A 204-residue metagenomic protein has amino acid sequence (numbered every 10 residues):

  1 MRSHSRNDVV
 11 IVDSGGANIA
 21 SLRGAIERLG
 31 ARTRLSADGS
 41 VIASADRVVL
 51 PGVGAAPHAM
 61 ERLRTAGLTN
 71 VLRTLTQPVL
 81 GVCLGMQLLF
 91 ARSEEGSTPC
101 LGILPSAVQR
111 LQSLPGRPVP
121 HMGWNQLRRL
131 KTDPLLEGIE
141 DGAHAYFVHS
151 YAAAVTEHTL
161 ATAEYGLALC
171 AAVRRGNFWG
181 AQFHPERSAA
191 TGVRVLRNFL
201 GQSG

Functional and structural regions predicted by a protein language model:
R2, T74, A107-G204: Amide-donor transfer/coupling interface in amidating biosynthetic enzymes
N7-A31, P185-S188: N-terminal beta1-alpha1 ligand-phosphate binding loop
D8-V10, P78, C100, H144: Residues that mark the start of a beta-strand
V41-I42, V71, A172: Structural alpha-helical scaffold elements that stabilize or flank donor/cofactor-binding regions in carbohydrate
A45: An anion/phosphate-binding loop that grips the pyrophosphate of nucleotide cofactors and donors
V49-P51: Structural motif
G54-M122: Cysteine-nucleophile active-site neighborhood
